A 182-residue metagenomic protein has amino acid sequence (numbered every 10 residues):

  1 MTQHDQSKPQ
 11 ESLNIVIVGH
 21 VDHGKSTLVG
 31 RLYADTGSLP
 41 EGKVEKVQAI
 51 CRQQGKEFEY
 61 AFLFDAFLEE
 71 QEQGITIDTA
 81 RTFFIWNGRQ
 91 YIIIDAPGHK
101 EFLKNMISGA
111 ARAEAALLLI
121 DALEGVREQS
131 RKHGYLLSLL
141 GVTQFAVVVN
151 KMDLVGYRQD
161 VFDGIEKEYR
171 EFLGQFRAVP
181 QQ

Functional and structural regions predicted by a protein language model:
T2-E101, A113: P-loop NTPase switch module centered on the Walker A-proximal segment
S12, R89-Y91, A96-F102, A110-G134 (+1 more regions): Conserved Switch II/interswitch segment of TRAFAC-class P-loop GTPases
V18-H23, L139-A146, P180-Q182: Short, compositionally biased low-complexity segments
L28-L32, K46, N105, K132-L136 (+1 more regions): Alpha-helical scaffold elements adjacent to nucleotide-binding pockets in ATP/GTP-utilizing enzyme cores
Y33-G37, Q48, R52, L68 (+6 more regions): Signal for well-folded cores of large energy- and translation-related assemblies
K43-E45, G55-K56, G98, I120-E124 (+2 more regions): Short, surface-exposed, polar/charged, turn-prone segments marking secondary-structure boundaries
K56, A115, A178-Q182: Secondary-structure boundary/capping residues
T143, V155-Q182: Canonical P-loop GTPase G-domain recognition
